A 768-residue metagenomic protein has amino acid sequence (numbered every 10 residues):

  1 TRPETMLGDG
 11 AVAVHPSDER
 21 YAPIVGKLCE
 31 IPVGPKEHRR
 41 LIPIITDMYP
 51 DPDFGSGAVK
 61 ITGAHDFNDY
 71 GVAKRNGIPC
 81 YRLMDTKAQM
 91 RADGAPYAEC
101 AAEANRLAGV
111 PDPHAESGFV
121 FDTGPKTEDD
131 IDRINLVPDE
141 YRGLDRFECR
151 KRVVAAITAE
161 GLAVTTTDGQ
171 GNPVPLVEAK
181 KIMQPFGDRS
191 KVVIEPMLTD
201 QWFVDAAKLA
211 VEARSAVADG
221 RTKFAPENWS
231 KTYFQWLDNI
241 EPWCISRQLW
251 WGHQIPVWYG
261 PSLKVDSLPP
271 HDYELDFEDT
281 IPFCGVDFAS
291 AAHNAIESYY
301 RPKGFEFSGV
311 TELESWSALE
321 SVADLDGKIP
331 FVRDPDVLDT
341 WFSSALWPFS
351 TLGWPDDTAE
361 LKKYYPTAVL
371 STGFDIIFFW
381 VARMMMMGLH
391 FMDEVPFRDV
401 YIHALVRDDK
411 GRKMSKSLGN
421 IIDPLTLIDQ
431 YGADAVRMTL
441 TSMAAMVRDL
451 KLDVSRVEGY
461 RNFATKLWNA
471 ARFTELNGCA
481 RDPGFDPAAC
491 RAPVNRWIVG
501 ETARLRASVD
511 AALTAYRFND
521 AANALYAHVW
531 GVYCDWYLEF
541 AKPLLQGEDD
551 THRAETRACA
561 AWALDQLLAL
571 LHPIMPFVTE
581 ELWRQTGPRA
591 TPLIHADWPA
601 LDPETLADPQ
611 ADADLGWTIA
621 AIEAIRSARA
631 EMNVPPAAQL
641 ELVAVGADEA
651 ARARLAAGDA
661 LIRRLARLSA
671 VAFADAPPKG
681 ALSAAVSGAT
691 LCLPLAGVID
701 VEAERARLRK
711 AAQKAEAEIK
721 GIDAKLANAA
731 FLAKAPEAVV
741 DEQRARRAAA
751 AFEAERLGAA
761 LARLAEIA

Functional and structural regions predicted by a protein language model:
T1, P79-A88, L249-W251, Y259-P261 (+1 more regions): Alpha-helical recognition segments enriched in aromatics with Gly/Pro capping that present substrate-recognition
T1-E99, N105, A216-S246, W250 (+5 more regions): NTP-handling and nucleic-acid-processing catalytic cores
P3-V12, D18, A159, V164-A206 (+3 more regions): Structured, non-catalytic alpha/beta "coupling" segments that mediate domain-domain communication and provide generic
P35-E37, R75-L83, A104, A155-G169 (+14 more regions): Secondary-structure transition/capping motifs at alpha-helix termini and the adjoining loop/turn into the next element
F54-P270, R412, L418-F463, W468 (+3 more regions): Residue patterns forming the tRNA-binding/recognition surfaces of aminoacyl-tRNA synthetases and related DALR
Y259, F331, D408, T441 (+3 more regions): Acidic, turn-prone loop/beta-hairpin segments
E458, Q585-A768: C-terminal low-complexity, glycine/proline- and small-hydrophobic-enriched intrinsically disordered tails that act as
N462-E475, P493-R504, N523-L544, S683-G688 (+1 more regions): Core structural elements
